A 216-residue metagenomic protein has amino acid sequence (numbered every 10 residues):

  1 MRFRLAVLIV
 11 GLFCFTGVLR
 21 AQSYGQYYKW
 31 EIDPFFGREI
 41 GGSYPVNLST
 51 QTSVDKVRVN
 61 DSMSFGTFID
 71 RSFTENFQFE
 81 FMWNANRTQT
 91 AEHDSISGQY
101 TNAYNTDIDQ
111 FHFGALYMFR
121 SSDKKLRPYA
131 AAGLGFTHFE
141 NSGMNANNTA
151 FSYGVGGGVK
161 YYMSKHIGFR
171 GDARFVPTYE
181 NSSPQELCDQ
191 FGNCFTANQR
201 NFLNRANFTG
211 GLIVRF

Functional and structural regions predicted by a protein language model:
M1-Y28: Cleavable N-terminal export/targeting peptides
V10-G17, S152-G154, G158-K160, G168-R170 (+1 more regions): A broad helix-preferring feature
A21-R71, R205-F216: Short glycine/proline- and aromatic-enriched beta-strand/turn motifs that initiate or cap beta-hairpins
Q22-S23, F65-F151, Y161, K165 (+1 more regions): Gram-negative (and chloroplast) outer-membrane scaffold detector with strong preference for beta-barrel transmembrane
I32-R38, F81-A85, A130-F136, V159 (+1 more regions): Transmembrane beta-barrel strands of outer-membrane/channel proteins
S43-V57, H93-T101, E180-R200: Solvent-exposed loop segments that connect transmembrane elements
S164-F216: Predominantly the C-terminal beta-signal and adjacent terminal strand-loop region of outer-membrane beta-barrel
